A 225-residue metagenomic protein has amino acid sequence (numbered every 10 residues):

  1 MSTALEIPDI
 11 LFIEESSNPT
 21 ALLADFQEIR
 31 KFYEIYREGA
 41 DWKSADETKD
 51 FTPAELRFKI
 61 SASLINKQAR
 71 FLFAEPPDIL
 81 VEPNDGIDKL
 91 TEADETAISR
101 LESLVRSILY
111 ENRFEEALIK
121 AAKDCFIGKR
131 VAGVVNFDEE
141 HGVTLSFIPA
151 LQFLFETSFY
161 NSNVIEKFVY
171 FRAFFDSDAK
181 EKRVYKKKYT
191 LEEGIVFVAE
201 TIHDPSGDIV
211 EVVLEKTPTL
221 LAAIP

Functional and structural regions predicted by a protein language model:
M1-E166, F174-F175: Extended, helix-rich architectural segments
D138-P225: Active-site and NAD+-binding cores of ADP-ribose-processing enzymes
